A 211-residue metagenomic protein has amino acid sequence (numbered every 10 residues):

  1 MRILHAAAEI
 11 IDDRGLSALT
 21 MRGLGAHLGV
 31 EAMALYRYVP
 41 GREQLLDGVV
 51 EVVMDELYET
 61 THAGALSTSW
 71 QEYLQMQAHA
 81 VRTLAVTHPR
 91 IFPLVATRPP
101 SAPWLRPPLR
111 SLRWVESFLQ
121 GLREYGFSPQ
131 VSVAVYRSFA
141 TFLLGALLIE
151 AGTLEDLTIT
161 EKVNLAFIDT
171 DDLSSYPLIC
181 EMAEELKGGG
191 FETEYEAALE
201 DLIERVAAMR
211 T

Functional and structural regions predicted by a protein language model:
R2, A6, I10-Q44, G48: Helix-turn-helix
T20, P93-A96, I179: Short, hydrophobic secondary-structure boundary micro-motifs
E51-Y58: Short, basic, alpha-helical segments at the C-terminal edge of helix-turn-helix-like DNA-binding modules
T60-W104, L109-R113: Hydrophobic alpha-helical connector segments
R90-I91, L144, L148: Hydrophobic, amphipathic alpha-helical faces that serve as interaction scaffolds
S101-G126, Q130-R137, L148-I149, D169-P177: Amphipathic alpha-helical packing segments from all-alpha helical-bundle domains
E124, G152-T211: C-terminal peripheral helix-coil segments that are non-catalytic and often amphipathic
